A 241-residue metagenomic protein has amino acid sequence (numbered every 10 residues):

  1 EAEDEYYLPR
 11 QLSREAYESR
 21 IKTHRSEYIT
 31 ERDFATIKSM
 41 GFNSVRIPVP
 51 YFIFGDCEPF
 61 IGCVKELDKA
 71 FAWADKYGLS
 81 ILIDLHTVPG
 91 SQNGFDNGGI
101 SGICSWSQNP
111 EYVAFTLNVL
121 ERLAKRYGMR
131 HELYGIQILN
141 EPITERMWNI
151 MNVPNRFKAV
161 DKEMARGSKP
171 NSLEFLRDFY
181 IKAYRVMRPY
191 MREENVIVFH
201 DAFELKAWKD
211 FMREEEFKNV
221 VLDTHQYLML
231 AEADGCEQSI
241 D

Functional and structural regions predicted by a protein language model:
E1-S26, Q238-D241: Glycan-binding loop/region signatures in secreted carbohydrate-active enzymes
Y17-V45, G55, P59-T87, F95-I138 (+1 more regions): An active-site-proximal structural segment forming one wall of the substrate-binding cleft that immediately precedes
Y51-F54, P142-T144: A short, flexible beta-alpha/helix-coil linker loop
I53-D56, K206-A207: Short, solvent-exposed loop/turn segments at secondary-structure junctions
S91-D241: Active-site region of glycoside hydrolase catalytic domains
